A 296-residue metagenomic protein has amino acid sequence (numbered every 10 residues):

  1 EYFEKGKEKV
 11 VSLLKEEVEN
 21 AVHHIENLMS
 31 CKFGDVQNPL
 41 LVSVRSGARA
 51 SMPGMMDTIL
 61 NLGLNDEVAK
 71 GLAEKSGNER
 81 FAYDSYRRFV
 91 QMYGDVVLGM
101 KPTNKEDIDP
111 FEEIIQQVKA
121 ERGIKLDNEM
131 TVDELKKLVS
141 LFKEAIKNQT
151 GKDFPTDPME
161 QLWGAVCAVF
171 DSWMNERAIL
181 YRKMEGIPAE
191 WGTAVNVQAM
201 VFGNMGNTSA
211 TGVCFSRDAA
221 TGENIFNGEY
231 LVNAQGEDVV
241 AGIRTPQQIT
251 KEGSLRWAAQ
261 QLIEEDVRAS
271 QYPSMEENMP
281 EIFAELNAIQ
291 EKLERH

Functional and structural regions predicted by a protein language model:
E1-H296: Nucleotide/phosphate-binding sheet-loop regions of phosphoryl- and nucleotidyl-transfer enzymes
